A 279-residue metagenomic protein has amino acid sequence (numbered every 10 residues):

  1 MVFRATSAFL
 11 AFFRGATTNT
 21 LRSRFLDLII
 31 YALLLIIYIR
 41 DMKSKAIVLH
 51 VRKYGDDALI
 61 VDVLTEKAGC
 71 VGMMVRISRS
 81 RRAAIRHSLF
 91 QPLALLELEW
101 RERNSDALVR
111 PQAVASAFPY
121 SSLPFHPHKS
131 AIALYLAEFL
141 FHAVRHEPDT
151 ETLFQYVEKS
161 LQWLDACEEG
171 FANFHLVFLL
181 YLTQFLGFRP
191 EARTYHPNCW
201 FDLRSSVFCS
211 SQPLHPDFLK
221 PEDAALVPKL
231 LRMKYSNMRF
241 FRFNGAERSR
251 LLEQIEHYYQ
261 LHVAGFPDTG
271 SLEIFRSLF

Functional and structural regions predicted by a protein language model:
R4, L10-R14, L26-L28: Short hydrophobic targeting helices and cationic amphipathic motifs that mediate membrane/organellar targeting
N19-T20: Intrinsically disordered, low-complexity segments enriched in serine/threonine/proline/glycine and often basic
I29, L33-Y38: Short, positively charged and aromatic/hydrophobic N-terminal segments
Y38-F279: Non-catalytic alpha-helical scaffolds and adjoining flexible linkers that form interface surfaces for assembly
